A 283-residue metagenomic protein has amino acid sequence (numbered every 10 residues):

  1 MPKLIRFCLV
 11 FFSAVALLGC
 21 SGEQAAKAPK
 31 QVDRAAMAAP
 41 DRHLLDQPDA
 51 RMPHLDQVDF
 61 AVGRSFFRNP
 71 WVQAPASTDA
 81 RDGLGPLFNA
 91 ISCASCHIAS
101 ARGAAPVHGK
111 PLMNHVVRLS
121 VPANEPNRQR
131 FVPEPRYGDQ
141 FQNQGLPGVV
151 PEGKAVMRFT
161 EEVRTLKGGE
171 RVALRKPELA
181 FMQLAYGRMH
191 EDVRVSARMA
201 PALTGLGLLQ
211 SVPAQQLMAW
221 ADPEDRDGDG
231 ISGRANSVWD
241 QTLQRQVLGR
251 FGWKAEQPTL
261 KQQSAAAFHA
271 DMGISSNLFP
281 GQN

Functional and structural regions predicted by a protein language model:
M1-L9: Bacterial N-terminal signal peptides that target proteins for export
C8-A16: Bacterial N-terminal signal peptides
C20-N283: Periplasmic c-type cytochrome electron-transfer domains
